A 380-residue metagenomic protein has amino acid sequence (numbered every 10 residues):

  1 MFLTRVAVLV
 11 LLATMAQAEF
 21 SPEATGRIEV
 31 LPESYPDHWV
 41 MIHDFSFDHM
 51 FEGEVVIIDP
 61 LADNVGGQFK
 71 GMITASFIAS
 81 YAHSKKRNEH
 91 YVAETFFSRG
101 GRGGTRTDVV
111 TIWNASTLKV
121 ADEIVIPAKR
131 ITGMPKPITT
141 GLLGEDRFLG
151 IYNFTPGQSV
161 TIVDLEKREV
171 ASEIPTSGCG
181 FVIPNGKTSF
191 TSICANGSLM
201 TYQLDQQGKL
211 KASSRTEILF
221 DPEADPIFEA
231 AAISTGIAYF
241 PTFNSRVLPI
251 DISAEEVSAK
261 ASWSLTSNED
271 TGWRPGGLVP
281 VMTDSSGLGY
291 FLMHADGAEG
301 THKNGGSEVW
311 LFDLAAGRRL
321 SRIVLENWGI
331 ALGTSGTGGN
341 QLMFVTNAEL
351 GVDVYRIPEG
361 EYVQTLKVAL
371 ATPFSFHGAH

Functional and structural regions predicted by a protein language model:
F20-R27, N64-I73, A79, K119-T132 (+5 more regions): A short beta-strand motif characteristic of beta-propeller blades
E23-L31, T74-K86, R130-G141, T176-T188 (+4 more regions): Repeated scaffold domains used in trafficking and secretory/extracellular systems, primarily beta-propellers
S34-F47, V92-T107, F291-G306: Short, conserved, GDST-rich strand-edge loop motifs in beta-rich repeat architectures
P36-W39, K86-E89, E145-R147, K187-S189 (+3 more regions): Short coil/turn segments that connect the beta-strands within blades of beta-propeller domains
P60-D63, A115-T117, D164-R168, L204-Q207 (+3 more regions): Short loop/turn segments that connect beta-strands within beta-propeller blades
A115-V160, L165-F181: Asp-box/WD-like beta-propeller blade repeats and closely related beta-sheet repeat scaffolds
P184-G276: Acidic, serine/threonine- and glycine-rich low-complexity intrinsically disordered segments that serve as flexible
W273-G339, V345: Loop/turn-rich, solvent-exposed surfaces of beta-rich toroidal or solenoidal domains
